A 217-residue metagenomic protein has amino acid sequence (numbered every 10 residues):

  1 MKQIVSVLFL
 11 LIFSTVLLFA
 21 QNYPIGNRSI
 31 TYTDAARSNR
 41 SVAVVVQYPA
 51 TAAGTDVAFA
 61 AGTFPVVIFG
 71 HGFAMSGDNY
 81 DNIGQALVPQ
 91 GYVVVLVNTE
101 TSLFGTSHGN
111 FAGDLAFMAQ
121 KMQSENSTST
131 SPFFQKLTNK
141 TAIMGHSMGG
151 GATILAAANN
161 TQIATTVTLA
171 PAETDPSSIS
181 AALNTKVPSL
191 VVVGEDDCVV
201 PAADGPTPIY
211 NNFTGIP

Functional and structural regions predicted by a protein language model:
S6-V16: Bacterial N-terminal signal peptides
Q21-G62: N-terminal cap/lid segment of alpha/beta-hydrolase-fold proteins
P24, S38, N184-P217: Active-site-adjacent alpha-helix of alpha/beta-hydrolase-fold enzymes
A53-F64, F69-T106, C198-P201: Short substrate-entry loop that stabilizes the transition state in hydrolases
G54-T63, G109-G151: Gly/Ser-rich "nucleophile elbow"/oxyanion-hole loop immediately N-terminal to the catalytic nucleophile in hydrolases
T63-V66, Q85, P89-V95, T138-K140 (+3 more regions): Loop/turn elements at helix/coil->beta-strand transitions in domains of secreted/extracellular proteins
T99, V167-D175, G194-D197: Active-site nucleophile loop of the alpha/beta-hydrolase fold
A152-A156: Hydrolases whose catalytic domains are alpha/beta-hydrolase-1, hotdog thioesterase, or metallo-beta-lactamase-like
